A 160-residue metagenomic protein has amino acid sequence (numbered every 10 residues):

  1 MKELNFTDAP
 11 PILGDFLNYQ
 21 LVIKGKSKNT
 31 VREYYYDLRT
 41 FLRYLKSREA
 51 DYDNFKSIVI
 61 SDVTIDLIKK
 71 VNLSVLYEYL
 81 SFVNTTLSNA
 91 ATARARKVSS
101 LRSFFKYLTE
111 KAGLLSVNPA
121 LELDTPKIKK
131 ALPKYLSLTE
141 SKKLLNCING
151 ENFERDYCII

Functional and structural regions predicted by a protein language model:
M1-I160: Conserved catalytic core of the tyrosine transesterase superfamily
